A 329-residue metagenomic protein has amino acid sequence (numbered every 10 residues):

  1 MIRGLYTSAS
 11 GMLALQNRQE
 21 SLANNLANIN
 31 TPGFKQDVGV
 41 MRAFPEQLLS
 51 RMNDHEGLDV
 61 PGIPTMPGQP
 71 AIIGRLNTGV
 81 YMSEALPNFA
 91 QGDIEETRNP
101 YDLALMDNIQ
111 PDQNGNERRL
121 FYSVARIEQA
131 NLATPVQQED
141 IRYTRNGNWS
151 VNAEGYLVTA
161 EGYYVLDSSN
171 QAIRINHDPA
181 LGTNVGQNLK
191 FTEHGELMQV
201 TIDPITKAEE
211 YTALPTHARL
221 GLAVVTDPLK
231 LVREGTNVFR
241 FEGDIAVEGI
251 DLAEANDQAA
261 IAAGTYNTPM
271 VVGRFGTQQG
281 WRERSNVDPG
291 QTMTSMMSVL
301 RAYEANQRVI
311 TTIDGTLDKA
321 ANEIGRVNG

Functional and structural regions predicted by a protein language model:
M1-G329: Amphipathic alpha-helical polymerization modules
